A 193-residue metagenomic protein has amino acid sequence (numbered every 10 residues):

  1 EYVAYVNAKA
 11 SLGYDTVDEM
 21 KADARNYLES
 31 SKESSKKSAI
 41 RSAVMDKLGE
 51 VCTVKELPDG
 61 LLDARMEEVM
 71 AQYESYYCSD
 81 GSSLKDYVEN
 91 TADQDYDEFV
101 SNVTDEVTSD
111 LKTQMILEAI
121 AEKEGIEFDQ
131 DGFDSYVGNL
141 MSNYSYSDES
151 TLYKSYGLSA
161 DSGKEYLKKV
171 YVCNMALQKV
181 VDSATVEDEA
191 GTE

Functional and structural regions predicted by a protein language model:
E1-D97, T108-E193: Peptidyl-prolyl cis-trans isomerase
S101-E106: Conserved interaction-surface patches within small, structured recognition/assembly domains
